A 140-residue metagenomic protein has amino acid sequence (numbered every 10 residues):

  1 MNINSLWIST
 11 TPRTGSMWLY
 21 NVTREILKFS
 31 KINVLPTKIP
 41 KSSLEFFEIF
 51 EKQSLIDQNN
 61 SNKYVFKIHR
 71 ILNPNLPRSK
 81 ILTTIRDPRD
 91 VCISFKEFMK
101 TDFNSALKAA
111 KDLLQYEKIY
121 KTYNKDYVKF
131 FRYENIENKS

Functional and structural regions predicted by a protein language model:
M1-K63: PAPS-dependent sulfotransferase catalytic core
S61-S140: PAPS-dependent sulfotransferase catalytic domain
